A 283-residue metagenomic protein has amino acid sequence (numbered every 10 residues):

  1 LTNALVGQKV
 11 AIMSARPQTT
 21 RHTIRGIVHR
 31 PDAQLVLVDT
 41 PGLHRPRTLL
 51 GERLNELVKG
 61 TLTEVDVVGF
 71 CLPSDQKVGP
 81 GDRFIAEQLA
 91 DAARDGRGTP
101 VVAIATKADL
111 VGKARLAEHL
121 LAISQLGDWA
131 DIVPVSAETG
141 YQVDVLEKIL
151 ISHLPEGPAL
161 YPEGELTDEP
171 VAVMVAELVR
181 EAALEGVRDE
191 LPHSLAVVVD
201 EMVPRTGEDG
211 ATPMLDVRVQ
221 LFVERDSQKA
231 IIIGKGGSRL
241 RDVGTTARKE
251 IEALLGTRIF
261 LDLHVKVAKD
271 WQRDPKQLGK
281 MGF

Functional and structural regions predicted by a protein language model:
L1-A15: A conserved segment at the C-terminal end of the G1
Q8, I27-P31, T61-V68, A92 (+7 more regions): Conserved, well-folded catalytic cores of nucleic-acid-processing and energy-transducing macromolecular machines
P17-T19, P41-H44, S74-V78, A108-V111 (+5 more regions): Conserved nucleotide-binding/hydrolysis micro-motifs of P-loop NTPases
Q18-R21, G51, N55-V58, L62 (+8 more regions): Amphipathic alpha-helical transducer elements in NTP-driven molecular machines
G26-V38, E52-I132, G186, V203-M214: Conserved C-terminal guanine-recognition region of P-loop GTPase G domains, centered on the G4
T99-V102, D109-V171: Canonical P-loop GTPase G-domain recognition
V171-F283: P-loop NTP-binding site
